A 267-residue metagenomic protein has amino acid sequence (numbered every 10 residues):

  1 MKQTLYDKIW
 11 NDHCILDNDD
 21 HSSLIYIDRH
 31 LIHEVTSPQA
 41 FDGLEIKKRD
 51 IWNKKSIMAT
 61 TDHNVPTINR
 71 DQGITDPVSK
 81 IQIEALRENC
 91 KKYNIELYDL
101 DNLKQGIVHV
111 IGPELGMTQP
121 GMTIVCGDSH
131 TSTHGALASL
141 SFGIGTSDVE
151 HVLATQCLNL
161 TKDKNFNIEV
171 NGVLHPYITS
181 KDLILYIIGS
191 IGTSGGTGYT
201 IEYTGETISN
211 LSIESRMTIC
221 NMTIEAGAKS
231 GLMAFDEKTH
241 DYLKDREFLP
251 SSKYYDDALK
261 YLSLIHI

Functional and structural regions predicted by a protein language model:
M1-K54, I213-S215: N-terminal amphipathic, basic-rich helices that act as targeting or association modules
K2, Y6, H33-F41, T75-L86 (+7 more regions): Generic structural signal for well-ordered, non-membrane alpha-helical segments in soluble metabolic enzymes
S23-L24, K55-M58, N94-Y98, M122-I124 (+3 more regions): Structural motif
I27-R29, G73-D76, T204-S209: Conserved short loop/turn motifs at secondary-structure junctions
H33-V35, Q39-D148: Long, structured ligand/cofactor-binding scaffold of large enzymes
I107-G116, A226-I265: Accessory "access/gating" subregions that flank catalytic or transport cores
S129, I265-I267: Conserved small/polar residues in nucleotide/adenosyl-binding loops
H130-T131, G135-K244, L249: Mobile "lid/hinge" segments at catalytic clefts and subdomain interfaces of large enzymes
